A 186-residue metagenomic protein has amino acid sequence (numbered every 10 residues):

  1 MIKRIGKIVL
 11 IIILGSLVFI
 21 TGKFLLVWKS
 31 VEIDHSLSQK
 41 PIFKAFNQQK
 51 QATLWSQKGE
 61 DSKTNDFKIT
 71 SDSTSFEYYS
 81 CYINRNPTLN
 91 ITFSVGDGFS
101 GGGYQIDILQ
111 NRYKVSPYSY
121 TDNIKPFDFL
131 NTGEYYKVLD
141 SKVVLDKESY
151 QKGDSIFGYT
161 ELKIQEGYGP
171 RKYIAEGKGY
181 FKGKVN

Functional and structural regions predicted by a protein language model:
M1-G6: Short, Lys/Arg-rich N-terminal segment immediately upstream of the first membrane anchor
K7-F24: Hydrophobic membrane-insertion alpha-helices, especially the h-region of bacterial N-terminal signal peptides
K23-L26, K58-E60: Targeting-peptide/extracellular-domain and disordered-appendage signature
F24-I42: Ser/Thr/Pro/Gly-rich low-complexity linker/stalk segments immediately outside membranes or between
T53-K152: Surface-exposed helix/loop patches within compact recognition domains
D146-N186: C-terminal or internal capping secondary-structure element at the end of a domain, subdomain, or sheet
